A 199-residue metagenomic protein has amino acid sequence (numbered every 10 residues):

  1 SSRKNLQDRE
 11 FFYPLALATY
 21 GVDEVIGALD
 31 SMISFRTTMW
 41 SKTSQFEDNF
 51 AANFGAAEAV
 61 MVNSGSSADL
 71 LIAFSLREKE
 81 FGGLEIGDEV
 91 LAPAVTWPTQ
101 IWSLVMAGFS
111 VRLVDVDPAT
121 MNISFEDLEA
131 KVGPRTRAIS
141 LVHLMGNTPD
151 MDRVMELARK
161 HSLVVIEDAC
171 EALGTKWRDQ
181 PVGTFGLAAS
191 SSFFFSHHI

Functional and structural regions predicted by a protein language model:
S1-T37, S41: N-terminal "arm"/small-domain region of PLP-dependent enzymes with the aminotransferase-like
D23, S41, T99, I123 (+1 more regions): Residues that form or flank phosphate/diphosphate-binding pockets in enzymes that use nucleotide phosphates
W40-E89, S103-M106, L113-D115: Phosphate-binding glycine-rich loop
V95, F109, V116-P118, L144: Active-site loop/turn elements of alpha/beta-hydrolase fold enzymes, especially the short glycine-/histidine-rich
V95-I101: Conserved coil-to-alpha-helix start sites within the AMP-binding
A119-I199: Active-site phosphate-binding strand-loop segment of PLP-dependent enzymes
